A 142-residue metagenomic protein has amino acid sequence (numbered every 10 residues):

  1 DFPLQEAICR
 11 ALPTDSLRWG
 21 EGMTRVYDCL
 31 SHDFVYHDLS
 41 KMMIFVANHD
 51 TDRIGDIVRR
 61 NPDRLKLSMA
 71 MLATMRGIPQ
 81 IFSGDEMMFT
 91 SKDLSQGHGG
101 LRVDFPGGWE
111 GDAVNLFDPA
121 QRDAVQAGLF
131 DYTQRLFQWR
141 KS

Functional and structural regions predicted by a protein language model:
D1-H37, M42, N61, M71 (+1 more regions): Active-site-proximal helices and loops of the catalytic beta/alpha 8
D38-R60: Active-site clefts of carbohydrate-active enzymes
L39-M42, R76-Q80: Loop/turn elements at helix/coil->beta-strand transitions in domains of secreted/extracellular proteins
D52-I54, I81, F89-T90: General alpha-helical segment detector with a strong preference for membrane-spanning helices and helix-boundary regions
D63-L67: Conserved interdomain hinge at the start of the Helicase C-terminal
G77-D85, S142: Acidic/polar loop patches that form or flank catalytic/metal-binding clefts of enzymes that bind anionic ligands
